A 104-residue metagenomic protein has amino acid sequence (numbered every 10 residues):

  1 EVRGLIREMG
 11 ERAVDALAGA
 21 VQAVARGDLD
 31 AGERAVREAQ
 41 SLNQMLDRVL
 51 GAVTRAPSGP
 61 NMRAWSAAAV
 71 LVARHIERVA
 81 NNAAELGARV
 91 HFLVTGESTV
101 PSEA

Functional and structural regions predicted by a protein language model:
E1-A104: Cytosolic, long alpha-helical scaffolding segments
